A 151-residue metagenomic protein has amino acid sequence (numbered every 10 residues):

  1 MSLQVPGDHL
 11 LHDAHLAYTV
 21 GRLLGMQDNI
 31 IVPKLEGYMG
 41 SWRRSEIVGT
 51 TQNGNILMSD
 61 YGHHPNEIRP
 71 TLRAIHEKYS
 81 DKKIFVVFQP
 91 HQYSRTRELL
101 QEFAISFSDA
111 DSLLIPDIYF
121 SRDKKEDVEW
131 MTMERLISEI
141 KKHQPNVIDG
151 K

Functional and structural regions predicted by a protein language model:
S2-S112: Nucleotide phosphate-binding/pyrophosphate-handling subdomain across enzymes that bind or process nucleotide phosphates
I56, A104-K151: C-terminal helical cap/extension that packs against the catalytic core of soluble nucleotide-cofactor enzymes
